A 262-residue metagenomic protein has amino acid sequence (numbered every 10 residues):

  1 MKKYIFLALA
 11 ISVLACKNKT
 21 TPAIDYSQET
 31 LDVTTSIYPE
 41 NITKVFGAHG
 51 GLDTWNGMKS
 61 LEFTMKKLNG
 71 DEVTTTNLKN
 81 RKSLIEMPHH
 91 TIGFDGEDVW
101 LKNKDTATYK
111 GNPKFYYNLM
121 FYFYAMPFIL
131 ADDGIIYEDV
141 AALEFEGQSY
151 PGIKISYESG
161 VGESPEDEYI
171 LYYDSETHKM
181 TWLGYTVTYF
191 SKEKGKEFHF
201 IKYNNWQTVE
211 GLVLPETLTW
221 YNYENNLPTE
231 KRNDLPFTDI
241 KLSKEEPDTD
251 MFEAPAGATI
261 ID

Functional and structural regions predicted by a protein language model:
K2-L7: Sec-dependent signal peptide recognition, specifically the positively charged N-region followed immediately by
S12-A15: C-terminal motif of bacterial Sec signal peptides marking the signal peptidase cleavage site
K17-K19: Bacterial signal peptide processing site
D25-S27, V33, I37-T108, A141: N-terminal mature ectodomain segment of secretory-pathway/periplasmic proteins
A48, I136-A141, I201-Y203: Short structured motifs
G57-T64, L78-I85, E146-K154, M180-W182 (+1 more regions): Short, hydrophobic/aromatic-rich segments at coil-to-beta transitions
L101-D167, S191-K194, M251-I261: Flexible, processing/modification-adjacent segments and terminal tails in exported/periplasmic/extracellular proteins
P151-F252: Gly/Pro-enriched, hydrophobic low-complexity segments that function as extracytoplasmic propeptides/linkers
